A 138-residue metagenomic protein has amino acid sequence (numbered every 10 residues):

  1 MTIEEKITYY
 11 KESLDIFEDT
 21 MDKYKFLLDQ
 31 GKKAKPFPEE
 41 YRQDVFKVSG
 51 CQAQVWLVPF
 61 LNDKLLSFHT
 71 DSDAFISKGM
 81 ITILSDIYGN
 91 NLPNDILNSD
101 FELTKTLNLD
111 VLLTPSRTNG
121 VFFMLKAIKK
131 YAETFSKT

Functional and structural regions predicted by a protein language model:
T2-K6, F75-G79: Short acidic alpha-helix initiation/capping motifs at coil-to-helix transition points, especially at protein N-termini
I3-Q54, L61-N62, S67, T104-F123 (+1 more regions): N-terminal intrinsically disordered, cationic/polar leader segments that include organellar targeting peptides
N62-A74, S85-G89: Conserved interaction-surface patches within small, structured recognition/assembly domains
I76-V111, T118: Active-site- and interface-proximal helix/loop "cap" or "latch" segments in soluble metabolic and energy-transducing
